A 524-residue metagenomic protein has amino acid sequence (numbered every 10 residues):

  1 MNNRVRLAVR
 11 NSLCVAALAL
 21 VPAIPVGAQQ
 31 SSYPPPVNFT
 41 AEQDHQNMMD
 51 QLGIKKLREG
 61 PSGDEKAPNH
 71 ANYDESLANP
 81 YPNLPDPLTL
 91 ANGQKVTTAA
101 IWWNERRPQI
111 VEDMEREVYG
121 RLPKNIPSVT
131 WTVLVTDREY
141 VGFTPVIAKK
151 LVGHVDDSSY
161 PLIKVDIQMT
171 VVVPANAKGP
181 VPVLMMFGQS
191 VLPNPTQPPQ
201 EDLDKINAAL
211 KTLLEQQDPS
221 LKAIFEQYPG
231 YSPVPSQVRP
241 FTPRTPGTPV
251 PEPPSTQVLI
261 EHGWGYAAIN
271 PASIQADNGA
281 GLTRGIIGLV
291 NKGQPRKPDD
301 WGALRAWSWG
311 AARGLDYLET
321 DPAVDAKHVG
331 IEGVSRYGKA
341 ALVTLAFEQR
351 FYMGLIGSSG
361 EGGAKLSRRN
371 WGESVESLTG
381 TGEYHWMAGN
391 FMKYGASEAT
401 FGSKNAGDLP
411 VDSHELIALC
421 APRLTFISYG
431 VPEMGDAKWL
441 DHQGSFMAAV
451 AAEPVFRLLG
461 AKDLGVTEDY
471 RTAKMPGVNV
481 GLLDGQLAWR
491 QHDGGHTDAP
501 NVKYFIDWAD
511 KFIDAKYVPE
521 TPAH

Functional and structural regions predicted by a protein language model:
Q29-L122, W508, V518-H524: N-terminal pre-domain segments of enzymes
Q168-T170, G179-Q189: Short beta-strand element of the alpha/beta-hydrolase
M185-T320, G360-N370: Cap/lid segment of the alpha/beta-hydrolase catalytic domain
R244, I286-V290, K297, M353-L416 (+2 more regions): Mobile cap/lid helix-loop segments that gate and shape the active-site cleft of serine hydrolases
A323-S335: Alpha/beta-hydrolase fold nucleophile elbow
G333-L345: Glycine-rich nucleophile elbow surrounding the catalytic serine of serine-hydrolase chemistry
A421-D441, H492-G494: Conserved strand-to-loop "acid loop" that flanks and positions the catalytic carboxylate
P432-E433, V450-H524: C-terminal catalytic histidine-bearing segment of alpha/beta-hydrolase fold enzymes
